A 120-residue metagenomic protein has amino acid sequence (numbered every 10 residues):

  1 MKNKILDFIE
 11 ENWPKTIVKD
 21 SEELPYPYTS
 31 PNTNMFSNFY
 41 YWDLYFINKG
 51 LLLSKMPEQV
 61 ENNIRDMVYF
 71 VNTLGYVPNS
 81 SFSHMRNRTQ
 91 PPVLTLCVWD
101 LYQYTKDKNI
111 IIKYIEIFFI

Functional and structural regions predicted by a protein language model:
M1-I120: Acidic, mature catalytic/reactive cores of soluble proteins
